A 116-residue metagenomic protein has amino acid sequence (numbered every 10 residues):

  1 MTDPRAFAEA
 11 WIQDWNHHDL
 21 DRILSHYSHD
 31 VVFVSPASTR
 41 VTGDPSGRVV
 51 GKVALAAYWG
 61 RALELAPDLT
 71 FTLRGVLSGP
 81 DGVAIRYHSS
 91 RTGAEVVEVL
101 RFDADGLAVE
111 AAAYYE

Functional and structural regions predicted by a protein language model:
M1-T2, E116: Absolute protein N-terminus
T2-D30: Short acidic-aromatic low-complexity motifs
D3-P4, D14, P36, A66 (+1 more regions): Hydrophobic alpha-helical segments, principally membrane-spanning helices and signal/leader peptides
W11, I23, V31, G51 (+4 more regions): Hydrophobic pocket/interface hotspot
R22, S28-G79: A solvent-exposed, acidic/Ser-Thr-rich amphipathic alpha-helical stretch
A56, G60-E116: A beta-strand edge to alpha-helix "cap/lid" segment located at domain peripheries
